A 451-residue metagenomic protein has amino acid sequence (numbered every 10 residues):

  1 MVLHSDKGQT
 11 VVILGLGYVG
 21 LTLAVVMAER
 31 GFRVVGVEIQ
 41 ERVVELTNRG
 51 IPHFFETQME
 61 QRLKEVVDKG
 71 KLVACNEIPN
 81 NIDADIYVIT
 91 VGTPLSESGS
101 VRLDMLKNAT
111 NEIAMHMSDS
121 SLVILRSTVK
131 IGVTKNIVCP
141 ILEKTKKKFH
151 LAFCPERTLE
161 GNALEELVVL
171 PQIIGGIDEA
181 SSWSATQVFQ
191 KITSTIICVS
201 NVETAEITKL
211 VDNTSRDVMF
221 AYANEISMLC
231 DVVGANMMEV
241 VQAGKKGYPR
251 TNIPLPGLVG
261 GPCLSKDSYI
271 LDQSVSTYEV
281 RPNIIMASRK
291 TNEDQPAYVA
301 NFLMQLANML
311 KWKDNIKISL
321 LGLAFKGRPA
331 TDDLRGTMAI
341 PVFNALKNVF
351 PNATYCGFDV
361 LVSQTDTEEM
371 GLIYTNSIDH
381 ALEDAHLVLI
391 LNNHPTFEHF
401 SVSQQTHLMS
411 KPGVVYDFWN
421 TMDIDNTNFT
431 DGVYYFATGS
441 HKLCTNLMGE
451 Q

Functional and structural regions predicted by a protein language model:
M1-Q451: Structural/interface elements that position substrates and couple domains in central-metabolism enzymes
